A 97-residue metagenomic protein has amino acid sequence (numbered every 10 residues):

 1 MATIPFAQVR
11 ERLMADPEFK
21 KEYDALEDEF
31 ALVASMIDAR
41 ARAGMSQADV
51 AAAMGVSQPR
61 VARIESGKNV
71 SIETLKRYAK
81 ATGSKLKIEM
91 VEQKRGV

Functional and structural regions predicted by a protein language model:
M1-A34: N-terminal flexible/basic segments that precede or flank functional cores
M36, Q47, Q58, I72-L75: Helix-turn-helix DNA-binding elements, focusing on the entry/boundary residues of the two helices that contact DNA
R40, A51, A79: The alpha-helix within a helix-turn-helix
G44-R60: Short alpha-helical DNA-recognition segment
E73-E89: DNA major-groove recognition helix of helix-turn-helix/homeodomain DNA-binding modules
E89-V97: Short, charged recognition helix plus adjacent turn of helix-turn-helix-like nucleic-acid-binding domains
